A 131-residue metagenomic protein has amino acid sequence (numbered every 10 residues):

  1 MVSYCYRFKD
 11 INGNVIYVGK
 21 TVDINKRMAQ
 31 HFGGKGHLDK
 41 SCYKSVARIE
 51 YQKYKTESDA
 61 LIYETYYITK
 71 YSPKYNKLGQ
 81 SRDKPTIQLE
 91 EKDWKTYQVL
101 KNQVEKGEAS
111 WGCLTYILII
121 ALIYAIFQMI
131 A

Functional and structural regions predicted by a protein language model:
M1-V18, V22-N102: Structure-specific nucleic-acid interaction/processing domains
L100-A131: C-terminal single-pass membrane-anchor helix
